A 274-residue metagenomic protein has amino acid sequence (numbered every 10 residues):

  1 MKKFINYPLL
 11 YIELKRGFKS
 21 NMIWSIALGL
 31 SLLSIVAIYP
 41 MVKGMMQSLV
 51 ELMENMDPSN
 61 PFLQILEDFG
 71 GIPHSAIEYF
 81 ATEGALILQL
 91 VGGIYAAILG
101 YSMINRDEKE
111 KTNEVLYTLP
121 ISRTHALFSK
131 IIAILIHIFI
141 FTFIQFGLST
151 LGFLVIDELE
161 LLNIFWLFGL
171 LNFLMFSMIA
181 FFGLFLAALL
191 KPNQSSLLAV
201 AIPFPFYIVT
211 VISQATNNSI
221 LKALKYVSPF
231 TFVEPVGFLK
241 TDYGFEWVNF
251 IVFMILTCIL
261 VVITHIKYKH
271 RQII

Functional and structural regions predicted by a protein language model:
M1-L28: Aromatic- and glycine-rich beta-strand/loop motifs that create alpha-glucan
K2-K3, V36-I77, I202-I274: Terminal transmembrane helical anchor/hairpin motif
I23-A27, Q194-T210: Pore- or pathway-lining transmembrane helices of multi-pass membrane proteins that form conduits for solutes/ions
L33, A81, F128-L190: Secretory targeting signals
F80-N105: Long, hydrophobic alpha-helical segments
A96-G100, T112, L148, F181-F182 (+2 more regions): Hydrophobic/aromatic residues in alpha-helical transmembrane segments
A97-Y117, I131: Transmembrane helix boundary and interhelical loop/hinge segments in multi-pass membrane proteins
